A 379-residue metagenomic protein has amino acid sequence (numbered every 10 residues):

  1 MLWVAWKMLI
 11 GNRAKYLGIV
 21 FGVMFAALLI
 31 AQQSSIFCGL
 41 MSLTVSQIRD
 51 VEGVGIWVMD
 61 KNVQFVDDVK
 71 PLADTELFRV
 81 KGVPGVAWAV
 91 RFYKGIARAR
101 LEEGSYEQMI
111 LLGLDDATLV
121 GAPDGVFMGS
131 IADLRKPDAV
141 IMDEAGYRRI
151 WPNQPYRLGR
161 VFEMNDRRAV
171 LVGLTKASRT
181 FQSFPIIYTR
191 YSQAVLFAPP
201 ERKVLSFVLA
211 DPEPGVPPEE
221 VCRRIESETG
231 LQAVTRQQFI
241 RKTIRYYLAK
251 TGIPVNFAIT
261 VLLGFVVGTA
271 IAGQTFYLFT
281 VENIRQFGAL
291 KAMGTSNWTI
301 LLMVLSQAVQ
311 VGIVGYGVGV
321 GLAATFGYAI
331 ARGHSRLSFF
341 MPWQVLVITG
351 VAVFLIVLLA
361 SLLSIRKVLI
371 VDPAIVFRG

Functional and structural regions predicted by a protein language model:
W3, S338, P342-G379: C-terminal membrane-exit region of the final transmembrane helix in multipass inner-membrane proteins
L9-F25: Membrane-interface helix starts
Y16-V20, I313, W343-V351: Hydrophobic alpha-helical transmembrane segments
V20, M24, L28-Q108, M128 (+2 more regions): Hydrophobic, regular-secondary-structure patches
I36, T44, P218-A270, L278-I284 (+4 more regions): Peri-transmembrane interface segments
I56-M59, Y147, L174-T175, E201-E228 (+1 more regions): A short beta-strand structural signal in non-transmembrane regions
F92-G95, E102-A117, P123-Q193: Hydrophobic secondary-structure segments that place a key small or acidic residue at a functional site
G264, Y277, Q286-A331, I348 (+2 more regions): Transmembrane alpha-helical interface segments in multi-pass membrane proteins
